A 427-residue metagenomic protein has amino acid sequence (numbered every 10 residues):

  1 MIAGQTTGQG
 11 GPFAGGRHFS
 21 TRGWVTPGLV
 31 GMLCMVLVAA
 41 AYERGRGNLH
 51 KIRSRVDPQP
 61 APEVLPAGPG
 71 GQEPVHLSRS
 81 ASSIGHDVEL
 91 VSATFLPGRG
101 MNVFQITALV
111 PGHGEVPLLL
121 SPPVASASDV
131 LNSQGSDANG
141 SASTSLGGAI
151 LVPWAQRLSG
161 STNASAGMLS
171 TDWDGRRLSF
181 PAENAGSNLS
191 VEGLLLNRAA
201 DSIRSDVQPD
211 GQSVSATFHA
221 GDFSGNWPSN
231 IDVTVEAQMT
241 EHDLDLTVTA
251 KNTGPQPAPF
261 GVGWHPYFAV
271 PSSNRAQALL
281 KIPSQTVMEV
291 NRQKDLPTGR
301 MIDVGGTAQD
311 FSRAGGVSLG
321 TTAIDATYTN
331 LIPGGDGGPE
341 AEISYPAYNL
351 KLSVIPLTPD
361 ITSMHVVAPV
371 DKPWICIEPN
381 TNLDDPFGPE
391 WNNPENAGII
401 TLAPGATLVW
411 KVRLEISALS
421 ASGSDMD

Functional and structural regions predicted by a protein language model:
M1-R17: Short, low-complexity, Lys/Arg-enriched N-terminal segments of secretory-pathway carbohydrate enzymes
I2, G16, R22-T247, T253-D427: Surface-exposed acidic/polar loop and edge beta-strand patches at domain peripheries
